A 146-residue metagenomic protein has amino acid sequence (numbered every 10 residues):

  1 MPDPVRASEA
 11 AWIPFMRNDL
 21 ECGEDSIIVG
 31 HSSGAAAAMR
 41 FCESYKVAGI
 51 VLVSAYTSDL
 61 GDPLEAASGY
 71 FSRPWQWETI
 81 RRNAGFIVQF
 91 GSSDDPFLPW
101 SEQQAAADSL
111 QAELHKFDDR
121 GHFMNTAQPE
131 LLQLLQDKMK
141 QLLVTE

Functional and structural regions predicted by a protein language model:
M1-E24: Active-site catalytic motif of lipid deacylating hydrolases and related acyltransferases
A7-A10, R120-L132: Catalytic histidine-centered segment of alpha/beta-hydrolase-like enzymes
V29-M39: Gly/Ala-rich beta-loop-alpha elbow adjacent to hydrolase catalytic centers
K46-L60: A conserved short beta-strand
N83-A84, V88-G91, D95: Short beta-strand/loop motif that positions the catalytic acidic residue of the alpha/beta-hydrolase fold
P96-E102: Conserved alpha/beta-hydrolase "acid-adjacent" motif
A107-F123: Catalytic histidine neighborhood in serine/cysteine hydrolases with alpha/beta-hydrolase-type architecture
A127-E146: Catalytic active-site module of serine/aspartate enzymes centered on a nucleophile-bearing elbow/loop
